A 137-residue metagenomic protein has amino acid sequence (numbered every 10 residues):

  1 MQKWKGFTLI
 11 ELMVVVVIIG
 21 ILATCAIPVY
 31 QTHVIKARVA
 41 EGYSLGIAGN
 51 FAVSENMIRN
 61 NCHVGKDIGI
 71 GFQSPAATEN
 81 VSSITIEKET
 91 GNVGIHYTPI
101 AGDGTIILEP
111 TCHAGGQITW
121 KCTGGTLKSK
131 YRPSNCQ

Functional and structural regions predicted by a protein language model:
M1-V34, R38-E41, L45: N-terminal single-pass transmembrane signal-anchor helix
E11, V34-A37, I47, E55 (+3 more regions): Generic alpha-helical secondary structure signal
G20, V29, A37, V53-N56 (+2 more regions): Generic hydrophobic alpha-helical segments
T24, T32-I70: Conserved hydrophobic/amphipathic alpha-helical signal-anchor segments
I27, I47, L127-S129: Hydrophobic transmembrane signal anchors and adjacent membrane-proximal interface regions, especially in viral
M57-Q137: Periplasmic/extracellular, small/polar-rich flexible segments of pilin-like filament-forming proteins
